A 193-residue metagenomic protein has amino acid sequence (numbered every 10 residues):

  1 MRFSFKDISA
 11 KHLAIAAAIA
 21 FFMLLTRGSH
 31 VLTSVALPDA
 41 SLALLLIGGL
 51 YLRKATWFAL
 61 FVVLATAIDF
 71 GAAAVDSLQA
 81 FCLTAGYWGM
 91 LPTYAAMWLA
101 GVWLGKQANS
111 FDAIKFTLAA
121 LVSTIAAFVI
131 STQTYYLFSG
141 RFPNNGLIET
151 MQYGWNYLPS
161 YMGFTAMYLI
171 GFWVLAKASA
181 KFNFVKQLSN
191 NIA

Functional and structural regions predicted by a protein language model:
R2-Y51, T56-A59: Hydrophobic transmembrane alpha-helices
L13-A18, F58-A59, W88-P92, T117-L121 (+1 more regions): Hydrophobic alpha-helical transmembrane segments
A16-R27, T93-A100, L169-V174: Hydrophobic core of alpha-helical transmembrane segments in multi-pass integral membrane proteins
A20-S29, V63-D76, S123-Q133: Aromatic-anchored segments of alpha-helical transmembrane domains
A36-M97: Alpha-helical membrane segments and adjacent membrane-interface helices in multi-pass membrane proteins
I47-A55, A96-N109, V174-N183: Structural signal for the C-terminal ends of transmembrane alpha-helices and the immediately following loop
V75-F128: Short helix-perturbing small/polar motifs within transmembrane alpha-helices
Q107-A193: Membrane-embedded alpha-helical hairpins and interfacial helices in multi-pass inner-membrane proteins
